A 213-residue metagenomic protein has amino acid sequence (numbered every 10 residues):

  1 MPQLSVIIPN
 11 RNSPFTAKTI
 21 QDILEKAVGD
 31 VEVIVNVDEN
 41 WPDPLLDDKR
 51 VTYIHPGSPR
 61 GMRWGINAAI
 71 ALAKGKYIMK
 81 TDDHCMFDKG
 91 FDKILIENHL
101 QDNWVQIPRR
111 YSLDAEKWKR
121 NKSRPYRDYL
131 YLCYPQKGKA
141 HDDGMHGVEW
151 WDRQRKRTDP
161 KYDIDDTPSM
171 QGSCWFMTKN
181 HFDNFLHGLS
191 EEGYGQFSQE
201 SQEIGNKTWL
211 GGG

Functional and structural regions predicted by a protein language model:
M1-D22: N-proximal low-complexity "stem/linker" segments adjacent to membrane-targeting elements
N12, H55-M62, Y111: Short, acidic/glycine-rich phosphate-metal binding loop used to engage nucleotide
Q21-D30: Short, acidic, metal-binding catalytic loop of nucleotide-sugar glycosyltransferases
G57-A73: Glycine-rich, basic loop-to-helix element that forms the pyrophosphate-binding segment of sugar-nucleotide handling
R63, H141-F176: A recurrent flexible, glycine/aromatic-enriched loop bordering the glycosyltransferase active site that acts as
I78: Short aromatic/hydrophobic "clamp" motif used to bind/position activated sugar donors
M86, G90-D143: Conserved donor NDP-sugar-binding/catalytic core segment of glycosyltransferases
L95-I96, W175, H181-F185, G193-G213: A short, conserved alpha-helix in the catalytic core of glycosyltransferases
